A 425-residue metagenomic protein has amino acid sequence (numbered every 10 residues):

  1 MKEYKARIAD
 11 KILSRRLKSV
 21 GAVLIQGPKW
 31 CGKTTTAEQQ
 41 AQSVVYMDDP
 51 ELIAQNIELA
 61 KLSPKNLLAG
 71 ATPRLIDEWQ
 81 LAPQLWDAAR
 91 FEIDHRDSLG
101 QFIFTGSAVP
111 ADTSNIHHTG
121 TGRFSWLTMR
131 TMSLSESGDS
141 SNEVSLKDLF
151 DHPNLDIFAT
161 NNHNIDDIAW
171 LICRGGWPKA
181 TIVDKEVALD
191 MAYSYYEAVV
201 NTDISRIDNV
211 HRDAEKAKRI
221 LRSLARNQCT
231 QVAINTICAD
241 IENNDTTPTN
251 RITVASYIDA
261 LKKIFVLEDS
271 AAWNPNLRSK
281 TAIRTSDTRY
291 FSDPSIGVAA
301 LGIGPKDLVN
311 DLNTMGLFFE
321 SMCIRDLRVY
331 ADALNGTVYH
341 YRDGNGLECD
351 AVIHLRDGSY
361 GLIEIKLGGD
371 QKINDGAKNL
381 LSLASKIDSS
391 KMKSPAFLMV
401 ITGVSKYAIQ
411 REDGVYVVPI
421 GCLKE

Functional and structural regions predicted by a protein language model:
M1-S14: N-terminal pre-Walker A segment at the start of P-loop NTPase domains
I25: Hydrophobic anchor at the beta1->P-loop junction of P-loop NTPases
K33-T34: Conserved lysine of the Walker
V44-P73: Short glycine-rich substrate-engagement loop in P-loop NTPases that contacts/grips substrate
W86-P110, H118: Conserved catalytic/switch belt of AAA+ P-loop NTPases
T113-T230: Interdomain motor-coupling "hinge/lid" segment immediately C-terminal to the ATP-binding subdomain of NTP-driven enzymes
T181-S359: Accessory nucleic acid-recognition modules appended to NTPase machines
I401-E425: Domain-level recognition of nuclease-like catalytic cores that cleave nucleotide substrates
